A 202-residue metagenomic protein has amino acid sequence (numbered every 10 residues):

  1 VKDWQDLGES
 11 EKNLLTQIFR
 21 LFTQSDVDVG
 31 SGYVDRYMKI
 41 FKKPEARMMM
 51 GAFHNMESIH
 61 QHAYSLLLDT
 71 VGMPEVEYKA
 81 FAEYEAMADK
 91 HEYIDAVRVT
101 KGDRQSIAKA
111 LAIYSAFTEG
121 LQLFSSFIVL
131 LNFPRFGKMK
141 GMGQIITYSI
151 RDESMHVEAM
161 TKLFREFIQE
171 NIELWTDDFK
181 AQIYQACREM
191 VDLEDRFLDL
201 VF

Functional and structural regions predicted by a protein language model:
V1-F202: Non-heme di-metal
